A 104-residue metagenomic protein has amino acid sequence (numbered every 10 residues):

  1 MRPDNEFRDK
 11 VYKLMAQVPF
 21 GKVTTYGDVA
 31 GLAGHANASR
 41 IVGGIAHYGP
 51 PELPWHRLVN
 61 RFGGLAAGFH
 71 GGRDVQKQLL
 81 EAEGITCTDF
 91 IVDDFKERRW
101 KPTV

Functional and structural regions predicted by a protein language model:
M1-V104: Nucleic acid-binding interface residues in structured DNA/RNA-binding domains, emphasizing the DNA-engaging scaffolds
